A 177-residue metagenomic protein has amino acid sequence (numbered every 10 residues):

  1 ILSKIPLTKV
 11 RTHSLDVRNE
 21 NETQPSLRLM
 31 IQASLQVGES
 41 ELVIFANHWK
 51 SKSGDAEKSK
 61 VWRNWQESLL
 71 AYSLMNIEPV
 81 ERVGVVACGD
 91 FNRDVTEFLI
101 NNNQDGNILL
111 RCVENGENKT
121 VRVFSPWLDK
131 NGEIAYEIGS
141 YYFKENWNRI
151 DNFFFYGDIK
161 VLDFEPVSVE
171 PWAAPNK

Functional and structural regions predicted by a protein language model:
I1-E41, W49: Structured beta-strand-rich core segments of catalytic domains in phosphoester-bond hydrolases
L7-H13, L42-I44, K160-E170: Short, well-ordered strand-loop elements centered on a beta-strand within folded domains, enriched for acidic residues
T12-S14, G54-S59, F98-I100: A short secondary-structure junction signal
E20-P25, N76-V86, N92-K177: Metal-dependent phosphoester-hydrolase catalytic domains
L27, S34-Y72, E78: Metal-dependent phosphoester/phosphodiester hydrolase catalytic core
I44, V86-A87: Beta-strand elements within well-structured catalytic alpha/beta cores of enzymes that handle phosphate/sulfate esters
H48-K50, F91-D94: Catalytic metal-binding/acid-base residues of hydrolase active sites
